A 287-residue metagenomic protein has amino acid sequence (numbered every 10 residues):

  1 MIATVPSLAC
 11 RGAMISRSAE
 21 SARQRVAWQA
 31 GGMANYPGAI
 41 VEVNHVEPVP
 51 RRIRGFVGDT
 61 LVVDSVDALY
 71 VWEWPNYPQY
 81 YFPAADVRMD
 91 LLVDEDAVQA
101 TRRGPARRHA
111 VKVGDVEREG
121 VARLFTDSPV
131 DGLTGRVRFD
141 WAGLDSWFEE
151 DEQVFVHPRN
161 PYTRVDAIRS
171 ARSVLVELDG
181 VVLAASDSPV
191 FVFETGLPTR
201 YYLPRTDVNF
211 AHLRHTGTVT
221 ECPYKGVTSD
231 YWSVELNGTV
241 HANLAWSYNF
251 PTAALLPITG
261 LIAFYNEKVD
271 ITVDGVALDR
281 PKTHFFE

Functional and structural regions predicted by a protein language model:
I15-E287: Terminal leader/tail segments of proteins
